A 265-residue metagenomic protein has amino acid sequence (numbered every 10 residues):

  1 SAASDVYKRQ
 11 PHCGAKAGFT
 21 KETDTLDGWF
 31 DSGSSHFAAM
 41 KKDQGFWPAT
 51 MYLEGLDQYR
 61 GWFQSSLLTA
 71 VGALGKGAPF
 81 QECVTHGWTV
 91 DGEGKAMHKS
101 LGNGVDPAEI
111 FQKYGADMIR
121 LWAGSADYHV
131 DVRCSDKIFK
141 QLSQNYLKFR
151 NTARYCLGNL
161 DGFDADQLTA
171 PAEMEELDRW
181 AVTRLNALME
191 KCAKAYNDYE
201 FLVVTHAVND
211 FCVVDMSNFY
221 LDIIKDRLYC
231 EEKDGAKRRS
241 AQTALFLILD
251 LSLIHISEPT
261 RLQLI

Functional and structural regions predicted by a protein language model:
S1-F163, A181-K225, A244-L251: Structured secondary-structure scaffolds
A2-A3, Y7, I254-I265: Single conserved hydrophobic/aromatic residue that forms the stacking wall/gate of nucleotide- or nucleobase-binding
G14, I110, M174, L262-L264: A generic alpha-helix propensity feature with a strong bias for hydrophobic helices
A108-F111, A170-A181, K237: A ubiquitous short alpha-helical element
C230-K233: Short, Lys/Glu-rich amphipathic helical modules
